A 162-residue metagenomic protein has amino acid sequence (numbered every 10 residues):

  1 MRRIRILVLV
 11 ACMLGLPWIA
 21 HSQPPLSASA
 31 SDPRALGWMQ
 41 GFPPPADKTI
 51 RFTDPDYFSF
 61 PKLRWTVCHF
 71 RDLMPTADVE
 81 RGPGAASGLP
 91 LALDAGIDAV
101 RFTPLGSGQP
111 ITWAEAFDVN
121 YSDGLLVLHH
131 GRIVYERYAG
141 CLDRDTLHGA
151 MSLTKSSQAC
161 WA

Functional and structural regions predicted by a protein language model:
M1, Y135-A139, L153-S156: Charge-rich, low-complexity amphipathic helices in intrinsically disordered tails/linkers adjacent to domains
M1-V8: Bacterial N-terminal signal peptides that target proteins for export
V8-P17: Bacterial N-terminal signal peptides
W18-L142: N-terminal leader/targeting segments and the immediately adjacent pre-domain N-terminus
G131, G149-A162: Active-site SXXK
